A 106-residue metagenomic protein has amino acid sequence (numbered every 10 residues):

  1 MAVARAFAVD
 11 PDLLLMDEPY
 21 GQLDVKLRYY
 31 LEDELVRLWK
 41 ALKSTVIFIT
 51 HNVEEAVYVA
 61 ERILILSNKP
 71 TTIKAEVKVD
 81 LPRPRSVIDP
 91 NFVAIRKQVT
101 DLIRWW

Functional and structural regions predicted by a protein language model:
D10: Conserved catalytic motifs of ABC-family nucleotide-binding domains
L14-D17: Catalytic Walker B motif of ABC-type/P-loop ATPase nucleotide-binding domains
Q22-L23, L27: Short coil-to-helix N-cap segments within the nucleotide-binding domains
R28-L42: Helical segment within the ABC ATPase nucleotide-binding domain
S44-I49: Conserved H-loop
Y58-I65: Conserved catalytic segment of ABC-fold P-loop ATPases
K69-R96: Conserved beta-strand-loop-alpha-helix hinge in the C-terminal portion of ABC ATPase nucleotide-binding domains
